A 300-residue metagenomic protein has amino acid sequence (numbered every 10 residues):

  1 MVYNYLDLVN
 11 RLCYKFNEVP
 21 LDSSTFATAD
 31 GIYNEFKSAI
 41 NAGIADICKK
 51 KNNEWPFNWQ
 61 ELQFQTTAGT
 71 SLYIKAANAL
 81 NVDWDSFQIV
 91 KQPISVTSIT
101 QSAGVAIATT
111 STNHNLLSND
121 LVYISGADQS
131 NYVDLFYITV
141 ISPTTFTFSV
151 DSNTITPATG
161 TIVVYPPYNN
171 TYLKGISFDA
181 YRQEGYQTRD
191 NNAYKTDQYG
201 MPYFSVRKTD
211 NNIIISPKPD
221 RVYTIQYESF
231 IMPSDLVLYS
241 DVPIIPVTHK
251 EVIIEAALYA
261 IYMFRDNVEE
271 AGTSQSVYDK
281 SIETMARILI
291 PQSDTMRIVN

Functional and structural regions predicted by a protein language model:
M1-I94, L121, V163-N300: Glycine-enriched, solvent-exposed interface loops adjoining structured elements
Q92-N169, D220-R221: Small/polar beta-strand repeat architecture
